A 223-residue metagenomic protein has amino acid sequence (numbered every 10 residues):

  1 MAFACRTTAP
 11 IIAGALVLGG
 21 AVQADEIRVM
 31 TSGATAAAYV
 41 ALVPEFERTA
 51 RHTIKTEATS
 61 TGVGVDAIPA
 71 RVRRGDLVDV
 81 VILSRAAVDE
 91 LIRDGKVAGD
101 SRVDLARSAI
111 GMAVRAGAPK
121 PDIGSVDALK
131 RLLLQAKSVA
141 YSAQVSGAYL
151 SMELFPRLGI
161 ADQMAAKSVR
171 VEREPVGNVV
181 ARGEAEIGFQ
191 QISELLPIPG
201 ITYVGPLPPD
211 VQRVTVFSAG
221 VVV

Functional and structural regions predicted by a protein language model:
M1-C5: N-terminal secretory signal peptides that target proteins for export/translocation
T8-G19: Bacterial N-terminal signal peptides
V22-D66, A70-L77, A86-D94, G99-S108 (+1 more regions): Exported/periplasmic ABC-transporter solute-binding proteins
I82: Phosphate-/polyanion-interacting regions in eukaryotic proteins
